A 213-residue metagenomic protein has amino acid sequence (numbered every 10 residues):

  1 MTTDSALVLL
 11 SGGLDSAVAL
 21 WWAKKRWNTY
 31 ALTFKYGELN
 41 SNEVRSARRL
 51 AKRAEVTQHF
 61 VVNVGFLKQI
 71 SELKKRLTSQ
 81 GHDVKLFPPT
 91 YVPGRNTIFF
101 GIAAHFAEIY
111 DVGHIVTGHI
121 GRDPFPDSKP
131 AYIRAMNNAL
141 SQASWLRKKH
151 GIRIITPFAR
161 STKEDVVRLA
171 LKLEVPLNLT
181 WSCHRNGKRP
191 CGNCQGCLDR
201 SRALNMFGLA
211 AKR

Functional and structural regions predicted by a protein language model:
M1-E174: ATP-dependent adenylation/nucleotidyltransferase module used to activate substrates
G101, L179-R202: Local cysteine-cluster metal-coordination motifs and their immediate loop/turn environment, predominantly Fe-S cluster
L146-H150, L204, A211: Short, polar/charged, Gly/Pro-enriched helix-capping and turn/loop motifs at alpha-helix termini and inter-helix linkers
R168, S201, M206-A210: Flexible, glycine-/basic-rich loop-and-beta segments that form/coincide with the SAM-dependent methyltransferase
N186-G187, G208-R213: Short cysteine/histidine-rich metal-coordination sites, predominantly Zn2+-binding motifs
